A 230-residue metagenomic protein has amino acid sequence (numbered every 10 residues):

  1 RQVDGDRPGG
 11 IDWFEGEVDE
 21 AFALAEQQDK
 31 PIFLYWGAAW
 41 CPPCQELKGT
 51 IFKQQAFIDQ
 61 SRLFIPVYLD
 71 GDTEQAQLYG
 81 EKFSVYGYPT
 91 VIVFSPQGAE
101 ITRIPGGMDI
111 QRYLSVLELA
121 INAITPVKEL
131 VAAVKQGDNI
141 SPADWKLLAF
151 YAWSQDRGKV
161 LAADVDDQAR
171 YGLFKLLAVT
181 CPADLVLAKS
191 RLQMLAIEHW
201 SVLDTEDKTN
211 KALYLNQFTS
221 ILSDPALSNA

Functional and structural regions predicted by a protein language model:
R1-I11: N-proximal helix/coil linker or "cap" segments that precede and/or mark the start of modular domains
G10-G16, W36-A38, T50-A76, V85-Y88 (+1 more regions): Thiol-based oxidoreductase modules, predominantly thioredoxin-like and allied folds used for disulfide exchange
W13-P31: A short beta-strand-turn-helix
Q27-C41: Short active-site neighborhood of thiol/selenol oxidoreductases, capturing the structured segment around
Q45-G49: Detector for the c-type heme attachment site
F52, V85-V127: Non-catalytic, surface beta->alpha helical segment in thiol-disulfide oxidoreductase systems
V116, P126-L148: CheY-like receiver
D138-A230: Oxidative protein folding and maturation machinery
